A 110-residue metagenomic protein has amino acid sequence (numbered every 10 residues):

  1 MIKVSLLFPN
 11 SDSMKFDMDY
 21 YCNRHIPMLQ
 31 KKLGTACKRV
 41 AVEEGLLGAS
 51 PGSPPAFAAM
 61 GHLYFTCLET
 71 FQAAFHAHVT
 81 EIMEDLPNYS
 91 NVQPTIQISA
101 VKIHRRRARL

Functional and structural regions predicted by a protein language model:
M1-L110: Macromolecular interaction modules
